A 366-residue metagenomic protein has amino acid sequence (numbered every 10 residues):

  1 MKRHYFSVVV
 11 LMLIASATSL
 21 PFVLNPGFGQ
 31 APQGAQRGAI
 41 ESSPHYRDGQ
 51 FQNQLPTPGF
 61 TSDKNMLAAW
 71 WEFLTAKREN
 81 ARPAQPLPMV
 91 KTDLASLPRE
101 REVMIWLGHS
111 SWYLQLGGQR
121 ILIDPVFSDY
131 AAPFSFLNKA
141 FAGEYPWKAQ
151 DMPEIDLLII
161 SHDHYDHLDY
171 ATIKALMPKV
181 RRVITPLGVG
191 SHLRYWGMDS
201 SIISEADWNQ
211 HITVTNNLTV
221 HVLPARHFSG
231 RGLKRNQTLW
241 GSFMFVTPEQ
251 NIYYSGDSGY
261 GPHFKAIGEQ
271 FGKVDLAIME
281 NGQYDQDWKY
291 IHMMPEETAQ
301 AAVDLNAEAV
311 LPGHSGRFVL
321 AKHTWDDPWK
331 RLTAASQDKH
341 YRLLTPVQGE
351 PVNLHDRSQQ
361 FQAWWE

Functional and structural regions predicted by a protein language model:
K2-N138, Y145-D151, T247-Y254, D275-G282 (+1 more regions): Metallo-beta-lactamase
K2-S7, S16, P21-G49, N53-Q54 (+5 more regions): Cap/insert and terminal regions of metallo-dependent hydrolase folds
E79-E100, D151, P186-Q250, R331-G349 (+1 more regions): Metallo-beta-lactamase
W112-Q115, T213-K273, K289, M293-E297: Catalytic core of the metallo-beta-lactamase
L114, D124, H162, D169 (+6 more regions): Divalent metal-coordination and catalytic microenvironments
F127-E144, G230-K234, D285-I291, V319: Acidic/histidine-rich helix-loop elements that form or flank divalent-metal/phosphate-binding sites at the catalytic
L137-T185, S204, G272-I278: Active-site metal-binding motif and surrounding structural segment of the metallo-beta-lactamase
D169-P178, L320-K330, H355-D356: Metal-dependent catalytic neighborhoods of phosphoester/phosphodiester hydrolases
